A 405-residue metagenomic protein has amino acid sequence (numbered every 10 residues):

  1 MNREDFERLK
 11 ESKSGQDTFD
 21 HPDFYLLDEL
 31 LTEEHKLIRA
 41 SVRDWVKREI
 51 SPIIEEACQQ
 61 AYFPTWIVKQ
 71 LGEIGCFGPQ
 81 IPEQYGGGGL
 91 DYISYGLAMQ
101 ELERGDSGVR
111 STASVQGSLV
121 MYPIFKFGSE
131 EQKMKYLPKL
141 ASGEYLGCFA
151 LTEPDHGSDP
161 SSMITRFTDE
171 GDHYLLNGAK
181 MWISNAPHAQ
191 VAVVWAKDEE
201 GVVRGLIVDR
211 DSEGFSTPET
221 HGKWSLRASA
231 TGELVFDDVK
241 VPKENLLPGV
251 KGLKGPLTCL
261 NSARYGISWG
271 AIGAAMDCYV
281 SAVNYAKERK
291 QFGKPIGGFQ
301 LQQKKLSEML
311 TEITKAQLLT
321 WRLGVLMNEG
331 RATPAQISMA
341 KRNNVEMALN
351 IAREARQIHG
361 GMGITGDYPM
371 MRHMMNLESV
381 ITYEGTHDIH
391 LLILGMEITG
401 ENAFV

Functional and structural regions predicted by a protein language model:
M1-V109, V115, F127-Q132, K139-E144 (+4 more regions): Alpha-helical interface subdomain recognition
G75, M99-E103, A196-E199, V208-E213 (+1 more regions): Short Ser/Thr-interspersed hydrophobic loop/turn segments at strand-loop and sheet-helix junctions that line or gate
L90-D91, D159-S161, N185-A189, R227-S229 (+1 more regions): Short glycine/proline-enriched turns and hinge-like loops at secondary-structure junctions
L140, D155-S158, W182-N185, K197 (+1 more regions): Short Gly/Pro-enriched turn/cap motifs at secondary-structure boundaries
G143-L151: A short, Trp-centered hydrophobic/proline-enriched beta-strand micro-motif
S162-M163, D211-P242: Flexible, small-/acidic-enriched active-site or ligand-binding loops
I164, D172-H173, N177-P218: A short core secondary-structure module
G232-T258: A short, charged helix-loop
